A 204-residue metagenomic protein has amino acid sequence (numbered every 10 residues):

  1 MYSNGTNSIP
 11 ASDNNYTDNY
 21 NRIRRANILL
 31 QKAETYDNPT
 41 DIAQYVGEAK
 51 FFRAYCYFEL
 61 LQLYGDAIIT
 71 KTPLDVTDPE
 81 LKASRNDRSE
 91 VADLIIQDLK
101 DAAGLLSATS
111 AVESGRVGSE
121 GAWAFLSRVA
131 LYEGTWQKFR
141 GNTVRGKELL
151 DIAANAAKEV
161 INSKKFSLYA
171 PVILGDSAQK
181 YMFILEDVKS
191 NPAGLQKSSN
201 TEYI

Functional and structural regions predicted by a protein language model:
M1-Y64, E80-D93, Q97-S114: Conserved, well-structured interaction surfaces
N7, I69, E186-V188: Short linear sequence elements within intrinsically disordered, low-complexity coil regions
E48, I68, E202-I204: Beta-sheet entry/capping signal
L61-L63, I68, S110-A111, V129-G141: Short coil/turn linking the two alpha-helices of tandem helical-hairpin repeats
D66-R88, W136-I152: Short coil/linker segments at helix-helix boundaries
I68-P73, L105-E113, S167-L174: Glycine- and aromatic-rich loop/turn segments at beta-sheet edges
K100-D101, E120-W123, R128-I204: An aromatic- and glycine-enriched ligand-binding surface/loop that stacks and positions planar moieties
